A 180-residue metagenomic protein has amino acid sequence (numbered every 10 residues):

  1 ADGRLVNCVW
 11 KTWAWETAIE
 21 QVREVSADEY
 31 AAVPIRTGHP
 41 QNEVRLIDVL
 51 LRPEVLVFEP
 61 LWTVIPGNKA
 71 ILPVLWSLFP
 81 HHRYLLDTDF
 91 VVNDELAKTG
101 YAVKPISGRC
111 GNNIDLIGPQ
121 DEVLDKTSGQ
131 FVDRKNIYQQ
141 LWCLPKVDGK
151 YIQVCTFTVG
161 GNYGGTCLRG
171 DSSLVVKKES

Functional and structural regions predicted by a protein language model:
A1-S180: Domain-scale recognition of functional cores that engage charged ligands
